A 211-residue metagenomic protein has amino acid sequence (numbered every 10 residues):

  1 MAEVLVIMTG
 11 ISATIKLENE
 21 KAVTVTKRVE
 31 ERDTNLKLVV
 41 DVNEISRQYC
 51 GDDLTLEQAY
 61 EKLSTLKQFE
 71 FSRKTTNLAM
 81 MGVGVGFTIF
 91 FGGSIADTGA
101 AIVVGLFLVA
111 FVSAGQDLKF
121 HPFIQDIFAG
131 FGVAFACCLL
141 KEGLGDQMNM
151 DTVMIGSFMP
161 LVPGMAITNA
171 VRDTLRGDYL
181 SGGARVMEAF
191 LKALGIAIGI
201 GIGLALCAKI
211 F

Functional and structural regions predicted by a protein language model:
M1-T55: Soluble N-terminal domains of membrane-associated systems
L17-E20, L36-K37, A59-L63, F87 (+2 more regions): Short amphipathic alpha-helical segments, especially helix-boundary/capping motifs
E30, I124, I155: Conserved short-loop catalytic and cofactor-binding motifs
E31-D97, E188-A197, A208: Alpha-helical transmembrane segments and their cytosolic membrane-interface
E70-G145, N149: Core alpha-helical transmembrane segments of integral membrane proteins
E142-F211: Generic detector of multi-pass transmembrane helix bundles and their immediately adjacent loops in polytopic membrane
